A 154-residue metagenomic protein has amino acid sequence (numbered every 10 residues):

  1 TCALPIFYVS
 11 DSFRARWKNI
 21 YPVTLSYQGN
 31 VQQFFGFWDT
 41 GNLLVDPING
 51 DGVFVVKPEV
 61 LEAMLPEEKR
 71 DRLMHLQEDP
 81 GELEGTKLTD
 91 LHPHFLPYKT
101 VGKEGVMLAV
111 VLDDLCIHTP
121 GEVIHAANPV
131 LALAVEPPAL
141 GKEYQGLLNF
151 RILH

Functional and structural regions predicted by a protein language model:
C2-L4: Short, small-residue-biased leader/transition segments that mark boundaries at the very start of proteins
I6-I20: Transmembrane-cytosolic junction motif
N19-V23, D51-F54, D113: Structural beta-strand/beta-sheet cores of well-ordered domains, especially the beta-sheet scaffolds that support
V23-S26, N30-T40, M74-L153: Aspartyl protease catalytic core from the pepsin/retropepsin fold
Q28-E59: Acidic, Ser/Thr-rich low-complexity segments on the non-lumenal side of membrane proteins
P58-A63, I152-L153: Short, solvent-exposed cationic patches
L61-D71: Core alpha/beta structural scaffold of self-assembling particle/tube/pore-forming proteins
